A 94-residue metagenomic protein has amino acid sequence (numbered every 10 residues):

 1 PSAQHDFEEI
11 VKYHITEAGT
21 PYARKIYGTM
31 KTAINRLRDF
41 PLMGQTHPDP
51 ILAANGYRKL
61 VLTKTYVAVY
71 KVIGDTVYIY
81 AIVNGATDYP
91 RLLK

Functional and structural regions predicted by a protein language model:
P1-T29: Arg/Lys-rich, positively charged N-terminal/basic patches that mediate binding to nucleic acids
A3-Q4, E17, P48, G56-V61 (+1 more regions): Alpha-helical interaction segments
D6-E9, T29, A33-R36, K59 (+1 more regions): Residue-level recognition of specific faces of alpha-helices
E17-T20, L37, A86: Residues at alpha-helix boundaries and the short loops/turns that link adjacent helices
N35-L62: A short, surface-exposed loop/turn module that caps and links secondary-structure elements
N55, L62-K94: Enriched for short, Lys/Arg-rich terminal
